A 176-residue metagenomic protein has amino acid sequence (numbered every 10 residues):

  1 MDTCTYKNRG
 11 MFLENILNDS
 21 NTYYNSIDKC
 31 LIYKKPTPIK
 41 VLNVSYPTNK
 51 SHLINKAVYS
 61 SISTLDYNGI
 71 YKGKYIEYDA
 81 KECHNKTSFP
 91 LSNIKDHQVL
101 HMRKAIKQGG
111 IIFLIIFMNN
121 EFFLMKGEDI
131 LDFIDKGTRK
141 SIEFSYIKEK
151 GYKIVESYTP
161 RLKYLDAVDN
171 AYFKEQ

Functional and structural regions predicted by a protein language model:
M1-V58: Acidic-basic catalytic patches of nuclease active cores, encompassing PD-(D/E)XK and other metal-cofactor nuclease
R9, I147-Q176: Charged phosphate-binding loop/patch that engages nucleotide di/tri-phosphates or the phosphate backbone of nucleic
Y33, E77-A80, L114-I116: Short, conserved beta-strand edge motifs with alternating hydrophobic and charged residues
S60-T64, G73-Y75, K107-G109: Short connector loops at helix/strand junctions that flank enzyme active sites, especially segments positioning acidic
D66-K86: Conserved catalytic cores of phosphodiester-cleaving nucleases, focusing on short active-site segments
K81-H101, Q108: Mg2+/Mn2+-dependent nuclease catalytic core
R103-D132: Nucleic-acid nuclease catalytic cores
M125-K148: Short, electropositive alpha-helical surface patch
